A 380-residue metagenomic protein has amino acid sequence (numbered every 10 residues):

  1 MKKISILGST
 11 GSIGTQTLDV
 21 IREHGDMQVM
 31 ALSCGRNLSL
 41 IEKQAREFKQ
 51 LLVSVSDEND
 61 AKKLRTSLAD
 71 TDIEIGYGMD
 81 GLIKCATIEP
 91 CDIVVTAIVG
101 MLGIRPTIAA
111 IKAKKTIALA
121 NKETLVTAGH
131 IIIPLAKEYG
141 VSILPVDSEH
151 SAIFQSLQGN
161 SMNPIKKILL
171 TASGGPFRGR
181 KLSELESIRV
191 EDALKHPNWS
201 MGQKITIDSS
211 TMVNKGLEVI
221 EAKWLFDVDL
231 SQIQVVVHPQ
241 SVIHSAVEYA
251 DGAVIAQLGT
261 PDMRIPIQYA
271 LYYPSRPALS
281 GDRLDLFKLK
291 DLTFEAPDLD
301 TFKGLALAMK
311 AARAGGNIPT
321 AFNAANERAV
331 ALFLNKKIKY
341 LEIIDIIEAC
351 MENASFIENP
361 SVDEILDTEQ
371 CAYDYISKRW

Functional and structural regions predicted by a protein language model:
M1-W380: Catalytic, metal-anchored helix/loop core of enzyme active sites in primary metabolism
